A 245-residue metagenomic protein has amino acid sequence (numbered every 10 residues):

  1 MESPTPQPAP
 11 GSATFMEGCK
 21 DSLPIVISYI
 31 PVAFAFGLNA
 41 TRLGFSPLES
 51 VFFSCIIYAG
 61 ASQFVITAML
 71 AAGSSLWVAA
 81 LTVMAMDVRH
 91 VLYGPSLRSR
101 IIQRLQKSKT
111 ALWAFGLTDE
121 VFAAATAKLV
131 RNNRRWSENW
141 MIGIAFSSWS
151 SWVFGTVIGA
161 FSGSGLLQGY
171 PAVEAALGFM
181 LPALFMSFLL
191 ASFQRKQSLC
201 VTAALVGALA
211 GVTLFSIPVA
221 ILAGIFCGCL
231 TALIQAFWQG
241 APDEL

Functional and structural regions predicted by a protein language model:
M1-I57, A68-L81, G240-L245: Helix-loop-helix hairpins and the membrane-proximal interhelical loops of multi-pass alpha-helical transport proteins
E2-Q7, L81-G178: Helix-loop-helix junctions within the multi-pass membrane cores of secondary transporters/permeases
P8-G18, A40-L48, A72-W77, Q106 (+3 more regions): Short juxtamembrane and helix-loop transition motifs at transmembrane-helix boundaries in membrane proteins
D21, L167-A176, G211-V219: Interfacial loop-to-helix junctions that mark the boundaries of transmembrane helices in multi-pass membrane
Y29-L38, Q63-F64, D87-P95, E120-A124 (+9 more regions): Transmembrane alpha-helical segments of multi-pass membrane transport proteins and ion-pumping complexes
P31, E174-M186, T202-V206: Hydrophobic alpha-helical segments embedded in the membrane of multi-pass proteins
A71, S187-F193, G207-F215: Hydrophobic alpha-helical transmembrane segments
L190-T202: Membrane-helix interface "capping/anchor" motifs
